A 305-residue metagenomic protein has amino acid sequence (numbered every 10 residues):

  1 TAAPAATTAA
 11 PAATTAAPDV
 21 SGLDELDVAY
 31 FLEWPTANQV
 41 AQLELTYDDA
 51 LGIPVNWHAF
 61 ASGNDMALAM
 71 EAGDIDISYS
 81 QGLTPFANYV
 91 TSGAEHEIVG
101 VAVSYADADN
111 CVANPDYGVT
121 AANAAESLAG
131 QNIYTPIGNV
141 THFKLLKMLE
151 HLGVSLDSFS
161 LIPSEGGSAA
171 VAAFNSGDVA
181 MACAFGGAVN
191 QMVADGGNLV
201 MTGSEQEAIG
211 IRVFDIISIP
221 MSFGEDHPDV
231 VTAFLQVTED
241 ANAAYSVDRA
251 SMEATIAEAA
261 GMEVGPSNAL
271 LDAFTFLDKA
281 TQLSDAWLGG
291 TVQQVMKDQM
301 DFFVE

Functional and structural regions predicted by a protein language model:
T1-E25: Short, low-complexity disordered leader/linker segments with a strong preference for bacterial N-terminal type II
A17-S164, A173, A180-G186: Short, glycine-/small- and polar/acidic-enriched structural segments that line small-molecule recognition paths
L32, V99-A108, V193, V200-V213 (+1 more regions): Short Pro/Gly-enriched coil loops immediately N-terminal to beta-strands
L45-I53, Y117-T120, G130, E205-G210 (+1 more regions): Short, solvent-exposed loop/beta-turn-alpha elements that line the ligand-binding surface or hinge of extracytoplasmic
D49, V90, E150, V193 (+2 more regions): Short polybasic/polar patches that bind polyanions
F60-N64, S80, T135-F143, S168 (+4 more regions): Soluble non-cytosolic domains of exported or imported proteins
A169-A260: Pocket-lining segment of extracytoplasmic ligand-binding domains
E225-E305: Secondary-structure end/capping motifs
